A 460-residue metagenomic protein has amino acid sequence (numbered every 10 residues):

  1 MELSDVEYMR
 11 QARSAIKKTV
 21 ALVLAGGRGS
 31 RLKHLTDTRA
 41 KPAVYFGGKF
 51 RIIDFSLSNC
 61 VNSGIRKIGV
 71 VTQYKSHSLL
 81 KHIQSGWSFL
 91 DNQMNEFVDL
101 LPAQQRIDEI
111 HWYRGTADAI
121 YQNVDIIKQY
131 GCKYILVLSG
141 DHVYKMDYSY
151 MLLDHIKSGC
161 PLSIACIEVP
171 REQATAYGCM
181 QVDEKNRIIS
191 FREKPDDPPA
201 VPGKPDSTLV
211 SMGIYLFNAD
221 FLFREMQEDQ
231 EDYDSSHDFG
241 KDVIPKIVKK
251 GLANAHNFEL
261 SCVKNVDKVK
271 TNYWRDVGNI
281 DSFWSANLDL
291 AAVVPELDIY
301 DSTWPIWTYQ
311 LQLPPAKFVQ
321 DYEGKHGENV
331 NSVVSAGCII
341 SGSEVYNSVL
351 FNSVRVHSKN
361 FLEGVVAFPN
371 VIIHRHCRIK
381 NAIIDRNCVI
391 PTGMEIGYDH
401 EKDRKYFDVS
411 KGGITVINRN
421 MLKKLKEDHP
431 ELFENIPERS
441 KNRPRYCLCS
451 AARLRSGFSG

Functional and structural regions predicted by a protein language model:
M1-V20, D220, E228-G460: Left-handed beta-helix
E2-S88, M94-E96, R106-I110, I126: N-terminal glycine-rich phosphate-binding loop and ensuing alpha1 helix
I52-S56, D118-Q122, F351: Well-ordered alpha-helical segments embedded in enzymatic catalytic cores
A103-A117: ATP-dependent adenylate-handling ligase core
G131, K145-D220, R224-Q230: Conserved core of the sugar-phosphate nucleotidyltransferase
I135: Short aromatic/hydrophobic "clamp" motif used to bind/position activated sugar donors
L138-G140: Active-site acidic Asp-centered loop
